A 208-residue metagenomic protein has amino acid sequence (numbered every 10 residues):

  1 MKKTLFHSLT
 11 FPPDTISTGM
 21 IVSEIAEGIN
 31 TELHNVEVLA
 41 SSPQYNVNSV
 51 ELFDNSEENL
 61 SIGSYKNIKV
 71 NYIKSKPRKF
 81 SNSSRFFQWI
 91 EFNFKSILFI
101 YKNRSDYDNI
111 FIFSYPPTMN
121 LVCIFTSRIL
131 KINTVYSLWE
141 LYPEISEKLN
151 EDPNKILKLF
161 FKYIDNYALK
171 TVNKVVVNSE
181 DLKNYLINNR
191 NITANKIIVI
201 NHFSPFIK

Functional and structural regions predicted by a protein language model:
M1-N59: N-terminal subdomain of nucleotide-sugar transferases
L9, P77-S84, L130-K162: Acceptor-binding helix/loop patch of EC 2.4 sugar-transfer enzymes, predominantly nucleotide-sugar-dependent
L9-F11, S114-P116, L138-Y142, N201-H202: Histidine-centered beta-alpha loop that forms part of the nucleotide-sugar donor binding/catalytic region in diverse
T15, F86-F99, N109-I132, Y136-W139: An aromatic- and histidine-rich active-site surface loop
S41-K95, I100: A conserved catalytic-core segment of Leloir-type glycosyltransferases
S42, D181, I200-F203: Carbohydrate-associated surface elements
Y101, T118-L121, F125-L130, K155-V175: Membrane-proximal helix-turn-helix segments that form the acceptor-binding/catalytic region of lipid-linked
I187-N188, N195-I198, F203-K208: Acidic anion/phosphate-binding donor-loop and adjacent secondary structure in glycosyltransferase catalytic cores
